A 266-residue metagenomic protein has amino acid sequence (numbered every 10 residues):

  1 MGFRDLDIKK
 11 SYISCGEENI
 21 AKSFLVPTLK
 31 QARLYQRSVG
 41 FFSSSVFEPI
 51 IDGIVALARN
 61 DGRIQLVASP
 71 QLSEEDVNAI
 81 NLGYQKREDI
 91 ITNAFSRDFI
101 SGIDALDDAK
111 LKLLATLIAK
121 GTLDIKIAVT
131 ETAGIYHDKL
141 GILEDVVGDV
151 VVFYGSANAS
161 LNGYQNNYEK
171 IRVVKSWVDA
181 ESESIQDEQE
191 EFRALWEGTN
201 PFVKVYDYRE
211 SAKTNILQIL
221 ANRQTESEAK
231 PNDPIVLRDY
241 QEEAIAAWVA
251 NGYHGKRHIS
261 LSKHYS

Functional and structural regions predicted by a protein language model:
M1-A247, Y253: PLD/PLD-like phosphodiesterase catalytic module centered on the HKD motif
V39, G252-S266: Walker A/P-loop
